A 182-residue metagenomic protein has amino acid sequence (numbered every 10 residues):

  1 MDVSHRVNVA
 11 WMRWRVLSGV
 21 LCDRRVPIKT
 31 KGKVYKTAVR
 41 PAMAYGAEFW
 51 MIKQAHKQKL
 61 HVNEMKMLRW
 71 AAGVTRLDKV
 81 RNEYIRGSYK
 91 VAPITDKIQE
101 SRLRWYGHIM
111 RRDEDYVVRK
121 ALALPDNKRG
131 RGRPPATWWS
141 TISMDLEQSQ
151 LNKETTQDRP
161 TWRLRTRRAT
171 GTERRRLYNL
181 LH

Functional and structural regions predicted by a protein language model:
M1-H182: Short linear motifs embedded in intrinsically disordered, charge-biased segments
